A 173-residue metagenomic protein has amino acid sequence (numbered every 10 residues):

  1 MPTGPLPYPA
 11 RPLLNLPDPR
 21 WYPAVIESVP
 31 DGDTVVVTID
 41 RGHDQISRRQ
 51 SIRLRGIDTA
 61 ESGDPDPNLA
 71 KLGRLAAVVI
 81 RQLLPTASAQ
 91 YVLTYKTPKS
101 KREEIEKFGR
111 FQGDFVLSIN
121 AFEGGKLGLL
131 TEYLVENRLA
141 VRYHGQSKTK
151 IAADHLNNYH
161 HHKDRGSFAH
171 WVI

Functional and structural regions predicted by a protein language model:
M1-I173: Small beta-barrel nucleic-acid-binding modules, primarily SNase/OB-fold domains and secondarily Tudor-like barrels
